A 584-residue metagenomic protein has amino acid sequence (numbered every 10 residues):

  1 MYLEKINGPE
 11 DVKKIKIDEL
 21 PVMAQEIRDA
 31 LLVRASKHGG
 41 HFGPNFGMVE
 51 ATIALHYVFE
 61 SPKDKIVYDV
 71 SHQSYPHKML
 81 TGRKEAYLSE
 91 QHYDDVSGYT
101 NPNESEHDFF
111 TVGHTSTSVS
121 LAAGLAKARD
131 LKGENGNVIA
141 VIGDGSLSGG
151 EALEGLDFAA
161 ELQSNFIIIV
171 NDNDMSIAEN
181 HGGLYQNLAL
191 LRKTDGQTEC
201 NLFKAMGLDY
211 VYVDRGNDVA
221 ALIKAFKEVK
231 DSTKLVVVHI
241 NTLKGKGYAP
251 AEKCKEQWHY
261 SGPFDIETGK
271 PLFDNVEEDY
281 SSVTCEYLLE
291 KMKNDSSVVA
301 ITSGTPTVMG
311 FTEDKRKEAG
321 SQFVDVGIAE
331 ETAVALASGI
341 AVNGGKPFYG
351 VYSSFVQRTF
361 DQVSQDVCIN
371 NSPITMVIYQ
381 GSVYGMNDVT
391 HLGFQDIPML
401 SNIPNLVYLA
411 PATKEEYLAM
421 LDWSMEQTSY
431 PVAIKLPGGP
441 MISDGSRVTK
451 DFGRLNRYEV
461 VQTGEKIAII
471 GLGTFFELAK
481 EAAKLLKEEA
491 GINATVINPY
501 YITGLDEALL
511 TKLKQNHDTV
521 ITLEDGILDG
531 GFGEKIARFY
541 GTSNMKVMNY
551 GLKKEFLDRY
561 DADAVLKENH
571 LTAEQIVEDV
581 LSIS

Functional and structural regions predicted by a protein language model:
M1-M79, R215: N-terminal amphipathic, basic-rich helices that act as targeting or association modules
D29-S36, D95-T111, G133-I139, T312-G327 (+4 more regions): Glycine/charged-rich beta-loop-alpha catalytic/anionic-binding loops adjacent to active sites
G39-M48, V67-H72, N101-S120, I142-S146 (+7 more regions): Active-site nucleophile and cofactor-binding loops and adjacent substrate-binding regions of central metabolic enzymes
H41-L162, V298, S303, T312-E313 (+2 more regions): Cofactor-binding active-site loop characterized by glycine-rich and histidine/acidic residues
A86-V96, E161-M175, C368-Q380: A glycine-rich helix N-cap at a beta->alpha junction
D108-F264, K270-E277, S282-T284, L406-H517: Glycine-rich ThDP/TPP pyrophosphate-binding loop and its adjacent helix/strand module within ThDP-dependent enzymes
Y248-Q357, Q362-S372, I470-G473: Non-catalytic terminal/interface segments that mediate subunit docking, oligomerization, and allosteric communication
P263, P271-D274, G385-N387, P398 (+3 more regions): Peripheral docking tails and interdomain loops at the edges of cofactor- or intermediate-handling domains
